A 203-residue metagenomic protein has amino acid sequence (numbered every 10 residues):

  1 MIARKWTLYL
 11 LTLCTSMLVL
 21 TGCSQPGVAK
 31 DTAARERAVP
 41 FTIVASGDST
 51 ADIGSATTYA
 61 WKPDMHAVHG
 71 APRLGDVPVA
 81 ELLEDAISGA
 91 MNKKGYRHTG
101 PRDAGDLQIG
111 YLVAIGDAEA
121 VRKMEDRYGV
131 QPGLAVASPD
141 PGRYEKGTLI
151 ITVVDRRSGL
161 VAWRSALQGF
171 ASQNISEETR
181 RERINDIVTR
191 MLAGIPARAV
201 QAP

Functional and structural regions predicted by a protein language model:
I2-L13: Bacterial N-terminal signal peptides that target proteins for export
V19-G22: C-terminal motif of bacterial Sec signal peptides marking the signal peptidase cleavage site
S24-T50, P141-T148, R157-P203: C-terminal/domain-edge helix-coil "capping" segments
T50-T57: Immediate post-signal peptide segment of exported/extracytoplasmic ligand-binding proteins
T58-G116: N-terminal segment of the mature soluble domain
H66-V68, A114-A118, S158, Q168-S172: Solvent-exposed loop/turn segments at secondary-structure junctions within structured extracellular/periplasmic domains
D103-L107, Y111-L160: Surface-exposed short loop/turn segments
